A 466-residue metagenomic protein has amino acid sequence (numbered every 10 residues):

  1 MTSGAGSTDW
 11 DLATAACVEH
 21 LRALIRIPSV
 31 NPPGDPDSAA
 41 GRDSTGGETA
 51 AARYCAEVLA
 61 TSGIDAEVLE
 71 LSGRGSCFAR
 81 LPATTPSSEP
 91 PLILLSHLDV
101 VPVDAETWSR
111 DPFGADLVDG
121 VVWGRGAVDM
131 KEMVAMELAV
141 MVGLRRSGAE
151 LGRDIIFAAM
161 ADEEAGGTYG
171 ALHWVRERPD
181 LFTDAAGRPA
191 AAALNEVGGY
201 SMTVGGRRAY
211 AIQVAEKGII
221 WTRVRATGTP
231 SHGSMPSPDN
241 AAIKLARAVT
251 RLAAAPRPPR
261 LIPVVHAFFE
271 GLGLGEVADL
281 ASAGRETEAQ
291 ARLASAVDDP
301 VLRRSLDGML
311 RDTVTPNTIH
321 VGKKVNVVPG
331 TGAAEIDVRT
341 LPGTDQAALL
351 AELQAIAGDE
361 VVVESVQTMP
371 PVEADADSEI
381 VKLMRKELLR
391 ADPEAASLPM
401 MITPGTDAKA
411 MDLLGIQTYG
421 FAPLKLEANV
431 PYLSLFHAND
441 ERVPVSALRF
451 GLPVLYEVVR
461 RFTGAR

Functional and structural regions predicted by a protein language model:
T2-R125, R146-R153: Acidic/His- and Gly-rich active-site-bordering loop/insert found across diverse amide/peptide-bond hydrolases
A105-W108, A149-E150, Q213-I219, G308 (+2 more regions): Short glycine/proline-enriched loop/turn "hinge" motifs that connect secondary-structure elements and lie
V118-D129, A395-L398, N439: Short pre-catalytic strand/loop immediately N-terminal to key active-site residues, enriched for Gly-Thr
V122, V128-A211: Acidic/histidine-rich catalytic neighborhood of metal-dependent amide-processing enzymes
D180-G187, A191-A192, G198-R207, I212-W221 (+3 more regions): Acidic-enriched catalytic cores of C-N bond-cleaving enzymes acting on peptides and small amides
V249-R257, D279-L280, A289-A291, D375-K425: Active-site-adjacent substrate-binding region of metalloamidase/peptidase-like peptide-processing proteins
V325-I356, E373-R385: C-terminal substrate/ligand-recognition segments
P370, E394-A465: Zn-dependent metallopeptidase/amidohydrolase metal-coordination segment
